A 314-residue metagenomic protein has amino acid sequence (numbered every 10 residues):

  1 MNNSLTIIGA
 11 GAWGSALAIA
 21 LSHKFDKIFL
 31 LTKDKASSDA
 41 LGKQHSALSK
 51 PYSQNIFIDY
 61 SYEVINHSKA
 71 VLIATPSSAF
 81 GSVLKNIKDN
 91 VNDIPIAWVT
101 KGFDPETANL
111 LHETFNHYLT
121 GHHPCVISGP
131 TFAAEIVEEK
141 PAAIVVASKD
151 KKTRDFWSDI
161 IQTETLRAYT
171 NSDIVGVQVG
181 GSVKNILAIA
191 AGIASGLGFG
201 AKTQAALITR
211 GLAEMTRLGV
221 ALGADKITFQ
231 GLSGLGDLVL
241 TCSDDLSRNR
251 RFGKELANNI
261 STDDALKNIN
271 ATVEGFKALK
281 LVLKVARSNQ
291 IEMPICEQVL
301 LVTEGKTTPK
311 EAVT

Functional and structural regions predicted by a protein language model:
M1-Y60: NAD(P)+-binding Rossmann beta1-loop-alpha1 motif at the extreme N-terminus of oxidoreductases
G11, S15, K35, I58-D59 (+19 more regions): Electropositive phosphate-/nucleotide-binding environments in soluble metabolic enzymes
P51-E139, W157: Rossmann-like NAD(P)(H) cofactor-binding subdomain of soluble oxidoreductases
N66-H67, V183, L235: Alpha-helix C-terminal capping/helix-to-coil transition sites in glycosyltransferase folds
N90, T114-H122, P141-T228: Internal alpha-helical scaffold of NAD(P)-dependent oxidoreductase catalytic cores
W98, H123-S128, A168-S172, G231 (+1 more regions): General beta-strand structural signal in soluble alpha/beta enzymes
A191-G192, V220-Q230, G234, L238-T314: NAD(P)-dependent Rossmann-like dehydrogenase/reductase catalytic/cofactor-binding core
